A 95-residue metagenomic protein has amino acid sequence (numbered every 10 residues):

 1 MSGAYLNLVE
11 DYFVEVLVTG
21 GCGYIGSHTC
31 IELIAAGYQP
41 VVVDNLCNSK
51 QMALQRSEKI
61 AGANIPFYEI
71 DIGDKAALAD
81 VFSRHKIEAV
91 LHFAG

Functional and structural regions predicted by a protein language model:
M1-G95: N-terminal Rossmann-like NAD(P)+-binding domain of SDR-like oxidoreductases, especially those catalyzing
